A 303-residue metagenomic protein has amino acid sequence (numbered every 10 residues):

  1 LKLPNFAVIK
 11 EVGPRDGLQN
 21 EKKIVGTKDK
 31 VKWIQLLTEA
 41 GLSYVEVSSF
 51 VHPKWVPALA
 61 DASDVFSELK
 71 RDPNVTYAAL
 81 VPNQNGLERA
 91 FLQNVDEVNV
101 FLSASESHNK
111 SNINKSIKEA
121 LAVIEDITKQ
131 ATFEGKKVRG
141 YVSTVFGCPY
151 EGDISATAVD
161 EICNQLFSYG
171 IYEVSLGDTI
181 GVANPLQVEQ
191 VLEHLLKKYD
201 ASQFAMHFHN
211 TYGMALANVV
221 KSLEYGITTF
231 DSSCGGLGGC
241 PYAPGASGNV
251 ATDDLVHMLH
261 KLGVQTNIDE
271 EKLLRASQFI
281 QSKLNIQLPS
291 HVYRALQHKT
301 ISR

Functional and structural regions predicted by a protein language model:
L1-R303: Catalytic cores and adjacent flexible loops of soluble metabolic enzymes that perform enolate/carbanion chemistry on
